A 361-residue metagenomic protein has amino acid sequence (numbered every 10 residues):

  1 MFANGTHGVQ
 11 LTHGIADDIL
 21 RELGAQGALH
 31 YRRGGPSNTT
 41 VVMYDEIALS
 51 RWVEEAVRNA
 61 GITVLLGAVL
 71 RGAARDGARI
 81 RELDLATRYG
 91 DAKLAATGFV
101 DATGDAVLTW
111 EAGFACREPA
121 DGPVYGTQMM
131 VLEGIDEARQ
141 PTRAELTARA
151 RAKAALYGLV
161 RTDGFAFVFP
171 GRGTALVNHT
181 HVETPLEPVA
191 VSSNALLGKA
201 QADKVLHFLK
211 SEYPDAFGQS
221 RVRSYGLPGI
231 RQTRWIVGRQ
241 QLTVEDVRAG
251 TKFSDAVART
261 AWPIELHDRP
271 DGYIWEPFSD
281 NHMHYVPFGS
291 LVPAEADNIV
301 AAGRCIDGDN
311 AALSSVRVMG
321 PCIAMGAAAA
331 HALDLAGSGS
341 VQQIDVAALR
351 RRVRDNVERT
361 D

Functional and structural regions predicted by a protein language model:
M1, G14-I15, I19-G24, D91-G98 (+1 more regions): Flavin (FAD/FMN)-binding glycine-rich loop and adjacent Rossmann-like elements that form
M1-G72, Y125-T127: Conserved N-terminal/central alpha/beta ligand/cofactor-binding core
L66, R79, A216-G218: Short, basic and Ser/Thr-rich N-terminal targeting/leader segments
R71-R75, F165-V168: Short amphipathic beta-strand and strand-loop transition segments with alternating hydrophobic
A73, L85, M130-G134: Short beta-strand element of the conserved SAM-dependent methyltransferase core
A74-K93: Conserved beta-strand-loop-beta-strand element in the redox core of flavoprotein oxidoreductases
